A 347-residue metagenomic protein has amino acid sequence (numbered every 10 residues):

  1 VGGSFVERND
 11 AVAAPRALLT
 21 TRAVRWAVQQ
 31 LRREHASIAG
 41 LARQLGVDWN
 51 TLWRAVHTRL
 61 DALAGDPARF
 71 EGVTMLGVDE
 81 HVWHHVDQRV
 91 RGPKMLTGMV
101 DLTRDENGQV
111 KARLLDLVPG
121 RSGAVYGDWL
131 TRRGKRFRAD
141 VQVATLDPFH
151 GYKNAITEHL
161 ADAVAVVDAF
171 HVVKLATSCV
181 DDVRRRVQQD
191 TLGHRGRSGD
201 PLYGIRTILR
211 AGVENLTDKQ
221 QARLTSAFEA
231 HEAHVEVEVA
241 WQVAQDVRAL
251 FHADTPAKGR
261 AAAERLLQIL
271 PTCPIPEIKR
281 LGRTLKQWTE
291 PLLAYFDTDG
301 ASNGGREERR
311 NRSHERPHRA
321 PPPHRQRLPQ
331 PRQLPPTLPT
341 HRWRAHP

Functional and structural regions predicted by a protein language model:
V1-L76, E80-V86, R138-A139: Short, positively charged, Gly/Tyr-enriched micro-motifs that form contact patches at catalytic or ligand/partner
A11-A14, A139, A163, V187-T191: Short, polar/flexible loop-turn hinges at active-site or ligand-entry regions and domain interfaces
L41, G77, T145, A165-D168: A structural signal for short, well-ordered beta-strand segments and their strand-loop junctions that often border
T51-T145, H150-A155: RNase H-like nuclease fold core
R59, R91-L96, E158-V164, V180-R185: Short secondary-structure boundary/capping segments
P93, L102-R104, G108-K111, G127-D162 (+2 more regions): Acidic/histidine-rich catalytic cores and adjacent linkers of DNA breakage/strand-transfer/modification proteins
V172-G193: Short alpha-helix plus adjacent loop in nuclease-associated cores
